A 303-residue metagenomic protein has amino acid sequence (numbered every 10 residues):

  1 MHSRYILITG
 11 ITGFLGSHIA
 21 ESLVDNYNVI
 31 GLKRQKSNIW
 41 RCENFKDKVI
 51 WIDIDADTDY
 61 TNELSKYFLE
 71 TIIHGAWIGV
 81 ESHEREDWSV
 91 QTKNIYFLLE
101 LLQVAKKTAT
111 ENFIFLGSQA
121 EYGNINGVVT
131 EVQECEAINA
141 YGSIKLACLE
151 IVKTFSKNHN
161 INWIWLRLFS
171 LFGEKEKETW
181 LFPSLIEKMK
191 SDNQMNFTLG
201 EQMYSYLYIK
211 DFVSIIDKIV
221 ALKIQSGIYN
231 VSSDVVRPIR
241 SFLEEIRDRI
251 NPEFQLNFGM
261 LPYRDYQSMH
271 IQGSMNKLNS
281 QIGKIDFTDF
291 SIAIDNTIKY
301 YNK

Functional and structural regions predicted by a protein language model:
Y5-D25: N-terminal Rossmann NAD(P)H-binding glycine-rich loop of SDR-like oxidoreductase domains
T9, L32, I72-I78, F113-Q119 (+1 more regions): SDR active-site strand-loop-helix element
N44-T58: Rossmann-fold cofactor-recognition segment
I54-K93: NAD(P)H-binding glycine-rich loop region in Rossmannoid oxidoreductase-like domains and their noncatalytic homologs
H74, L99-N139: Conserved Rossmann-fold NAD(P)-dependent oxidoreductase catalytic core, especially the SDR/UDP-sugar
G127, E150-Y204, I209-D217, E245-R249: NAD(P)-dependent short-chain dehydrogenase/reductase
A140, I144-A147: Active-site helix of classical SDR
N193, F197-K303: C-terminal substrate-binding subdomain of Rossmann-fold SDR/epimerase-dehydratase oxidoreductases
